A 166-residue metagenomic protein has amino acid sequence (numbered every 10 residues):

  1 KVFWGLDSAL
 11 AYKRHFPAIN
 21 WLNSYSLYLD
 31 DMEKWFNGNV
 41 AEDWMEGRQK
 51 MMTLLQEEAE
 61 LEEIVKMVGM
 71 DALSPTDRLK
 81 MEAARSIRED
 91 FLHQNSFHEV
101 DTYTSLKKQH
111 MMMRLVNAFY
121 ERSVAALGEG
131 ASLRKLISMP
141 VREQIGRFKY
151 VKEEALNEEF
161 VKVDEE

Functional and structural regions predicted by a protein language model:
K1-R147: P-loop NTPase catalytic core
M113, F148-E166: Acidic, low-complexity intrinsically disordered tails
